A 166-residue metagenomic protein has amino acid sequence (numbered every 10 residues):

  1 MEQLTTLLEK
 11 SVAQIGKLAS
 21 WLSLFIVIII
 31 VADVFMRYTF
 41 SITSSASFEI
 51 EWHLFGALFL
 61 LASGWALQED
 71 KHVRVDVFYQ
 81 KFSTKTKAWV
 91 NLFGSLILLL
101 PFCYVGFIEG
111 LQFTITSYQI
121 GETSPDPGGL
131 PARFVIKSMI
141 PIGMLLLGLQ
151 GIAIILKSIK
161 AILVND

Functional and structural regions predicted by a protein language model:
M1-D166: Alpha-helical transmembrane segments and membrane-interface helix-loop junctions in multi-pass membrane proteins
